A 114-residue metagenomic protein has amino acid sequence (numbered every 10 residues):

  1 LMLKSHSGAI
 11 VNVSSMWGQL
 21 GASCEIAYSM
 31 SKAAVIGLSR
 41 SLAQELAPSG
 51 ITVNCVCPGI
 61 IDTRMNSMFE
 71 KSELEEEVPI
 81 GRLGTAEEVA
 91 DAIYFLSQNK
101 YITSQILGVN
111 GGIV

Functional and structural regions predicted by a protein language model:
L1-A9: A short helix-coil junction within the Rossmann-fold of NAD(P)-dependent oxidoreductases
V11, V53-V56, N66, S104 (+1 more regions): Hydrophobic structural elements of the Rossmann-like NAD(P)H-binding subdomain that define the short-chain
S15: Residue(s) in the substrate-gating loop at a strand-loop-helix junction that position the organic substrate next
Q19, I36, V53, C57-M68: Short, flexible catalytic-loop segment of classical short-chain dehydrogenase/reductase
S31, S39: Active-site helix of classical SDR
Q44-P48: Alpha-helical segment proximal to the catalytic Tyr-Lys
M68-E88: Catalytic Tyr-x(3-8)-Lys segment
T85-V109: C-terminal substrate-recognition "lid" of short-chain dehydrogenase/reductases
